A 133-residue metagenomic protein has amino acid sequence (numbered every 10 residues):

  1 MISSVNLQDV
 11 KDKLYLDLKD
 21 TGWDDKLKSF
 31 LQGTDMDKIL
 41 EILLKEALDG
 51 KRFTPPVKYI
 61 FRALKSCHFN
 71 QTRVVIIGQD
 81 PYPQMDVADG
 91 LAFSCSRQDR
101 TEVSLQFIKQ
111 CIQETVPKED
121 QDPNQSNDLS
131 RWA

Functional and structural regions predicted by a protein language model:
I2-S4: Protein C-terminal end segments and domain termini
L7-L27: Generic N-terminal amphipathic, Lys/Arg-enriched alpha-helix
T21, S29-A133: A polyanion-binding, active-site-adjacent surface
